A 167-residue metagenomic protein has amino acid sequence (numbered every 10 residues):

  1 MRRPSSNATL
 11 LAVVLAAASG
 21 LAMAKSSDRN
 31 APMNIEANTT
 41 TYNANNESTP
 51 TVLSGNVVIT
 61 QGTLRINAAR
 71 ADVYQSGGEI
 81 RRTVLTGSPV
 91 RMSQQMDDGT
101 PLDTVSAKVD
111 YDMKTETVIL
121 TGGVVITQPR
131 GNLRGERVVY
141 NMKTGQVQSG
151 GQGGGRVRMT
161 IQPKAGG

Functional and structural regions predicted by a protein language model:
M1-G167: Mature-chain termini and adjacent capping regions
